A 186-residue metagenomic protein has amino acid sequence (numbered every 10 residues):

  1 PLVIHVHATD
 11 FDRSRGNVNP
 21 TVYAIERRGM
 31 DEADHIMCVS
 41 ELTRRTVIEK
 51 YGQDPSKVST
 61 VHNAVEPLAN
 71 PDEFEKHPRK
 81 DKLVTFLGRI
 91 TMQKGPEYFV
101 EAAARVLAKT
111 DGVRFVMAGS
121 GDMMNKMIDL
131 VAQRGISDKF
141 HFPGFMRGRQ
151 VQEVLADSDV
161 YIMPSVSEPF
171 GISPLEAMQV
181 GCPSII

Functional and structural regions predicted by a protein language model:
V3, F11-R28, R45, P67: Nucleotide-sugar donor phosphate/pyrophosphate-binding loop at the beta->alpha transition of glycosyltransferases
M37, H77-A103, V116: Conserved donor-binding/catalytic core segment of Leloir-type glycosyltransferases
L42, A64: Carbohydrate-associated surface elements
K126-M146: Nucleotide-activated donor-binding/catalytic signature segment of Leloir-type glycosyltransferases, i.e., the conserved
F145-M146, E153-S158: Short alpha-helical donor nucleotide-sugar binding micro-motif in glycosyltransferases
V166: Aromatic "clamp/platform" in nucleotide-sugar-dependent glycosyltransferases that forms part of the donor/acceptor
G171-P174: Short glycine/serine-rich donor-binding loops of glycosyltransferases
P183-I186: Short hydrophobic beta-strand element within catalytic cores of glycosyltransferases and related nucleotide-activated
